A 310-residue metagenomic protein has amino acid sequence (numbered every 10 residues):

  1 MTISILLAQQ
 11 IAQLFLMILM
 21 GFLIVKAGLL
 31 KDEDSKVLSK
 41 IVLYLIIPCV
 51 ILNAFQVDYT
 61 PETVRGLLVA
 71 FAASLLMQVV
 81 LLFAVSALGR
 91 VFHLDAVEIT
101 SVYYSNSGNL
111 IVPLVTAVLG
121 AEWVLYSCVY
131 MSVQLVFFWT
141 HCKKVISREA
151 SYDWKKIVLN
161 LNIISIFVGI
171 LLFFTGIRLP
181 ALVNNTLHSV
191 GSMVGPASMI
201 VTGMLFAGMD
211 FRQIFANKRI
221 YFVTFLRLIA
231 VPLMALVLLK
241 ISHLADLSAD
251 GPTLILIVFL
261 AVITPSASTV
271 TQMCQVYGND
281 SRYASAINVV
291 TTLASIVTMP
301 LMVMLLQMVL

Functional and structural regions predicted by a protein language model:
M1-L310: Alpha-helical transmembrane segments of multi-pass small-molecule/ion transporters
